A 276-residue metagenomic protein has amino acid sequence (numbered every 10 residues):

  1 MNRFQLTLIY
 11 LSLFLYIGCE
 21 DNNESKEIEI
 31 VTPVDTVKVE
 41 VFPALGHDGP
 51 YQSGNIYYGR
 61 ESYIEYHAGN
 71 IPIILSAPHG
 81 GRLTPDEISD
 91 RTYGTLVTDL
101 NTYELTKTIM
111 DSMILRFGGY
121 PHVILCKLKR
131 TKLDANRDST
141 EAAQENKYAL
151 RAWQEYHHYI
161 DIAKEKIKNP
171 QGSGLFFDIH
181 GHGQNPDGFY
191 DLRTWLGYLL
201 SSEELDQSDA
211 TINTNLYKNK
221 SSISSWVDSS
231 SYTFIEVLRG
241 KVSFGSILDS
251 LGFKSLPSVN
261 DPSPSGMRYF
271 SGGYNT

Functional and structural regions predicted by a protein language model:
M1-T7: Bacterial N-terminal signal peptides that target proteins for export
T7-Y16: Bacterial N-terminal signal peptides
Y16-K38: Bacterial Sec-dependent N-terminal signal peptides
I30-T276: N-terminal catalytic or cofactor-binding beta/alpha core of small enzyme domains
